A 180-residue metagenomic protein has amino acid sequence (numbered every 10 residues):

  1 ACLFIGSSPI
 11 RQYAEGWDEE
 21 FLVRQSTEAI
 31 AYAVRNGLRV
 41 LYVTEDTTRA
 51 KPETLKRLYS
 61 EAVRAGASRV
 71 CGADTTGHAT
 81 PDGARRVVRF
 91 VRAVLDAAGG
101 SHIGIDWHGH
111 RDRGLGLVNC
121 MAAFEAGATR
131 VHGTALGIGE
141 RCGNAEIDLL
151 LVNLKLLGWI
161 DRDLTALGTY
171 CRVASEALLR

Functional and structural regions predicted by a protein language model:
C2-R180: Catalytic cores and adjacent flexible loops of soluble metabolic enzymes that perform enolate/carbanion chemistry on
